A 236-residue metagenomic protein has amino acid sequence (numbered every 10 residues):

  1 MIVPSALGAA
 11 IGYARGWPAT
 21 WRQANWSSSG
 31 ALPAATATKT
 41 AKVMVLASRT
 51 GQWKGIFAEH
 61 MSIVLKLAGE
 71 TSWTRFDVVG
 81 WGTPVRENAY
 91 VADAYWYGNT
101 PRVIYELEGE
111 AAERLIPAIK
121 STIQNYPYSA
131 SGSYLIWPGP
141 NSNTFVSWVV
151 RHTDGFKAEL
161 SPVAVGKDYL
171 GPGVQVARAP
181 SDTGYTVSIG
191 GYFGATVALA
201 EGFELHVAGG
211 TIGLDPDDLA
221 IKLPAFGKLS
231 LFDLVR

Functional and structural regions predicted by a protein language model:
M1-S28, Y128-R236: Activation targets extended, charge/polar-rich intrinsically disordered C-terminal tails
A14-A31, T36-E110, G132-I136, T211-A225: Glycine-rich catalytic cores of cysteine/serine-nucleophile enzymes that process amide/ester linkages in cell-envelope
A34-T36, R49, G69, N125 (+3 more regions): Residue-level signal for the start and early helices of compact helical domains
Y90-E159: Mid-length scaffold segments of soluble, non-membrane domains
